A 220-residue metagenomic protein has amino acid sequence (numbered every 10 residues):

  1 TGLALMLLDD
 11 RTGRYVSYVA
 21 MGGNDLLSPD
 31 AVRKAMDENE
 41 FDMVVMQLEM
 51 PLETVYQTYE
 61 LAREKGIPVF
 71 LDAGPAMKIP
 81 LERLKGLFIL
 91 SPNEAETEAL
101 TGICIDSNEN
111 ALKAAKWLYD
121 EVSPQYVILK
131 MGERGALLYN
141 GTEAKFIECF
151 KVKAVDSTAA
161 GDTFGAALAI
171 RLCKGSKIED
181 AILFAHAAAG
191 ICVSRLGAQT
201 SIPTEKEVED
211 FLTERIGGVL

Functional and structural regions predicted by a protein language model:
T1, D72-G74, I128-M131: Beta-strand->loop->alpha-helix junctions that form or flank phosphate-binding loops in nucleotide-handling enzymes
T1-M43, V208-L220: Conserved N-terminal subdomain of the carbohydrate kinase-like
Y18, L100-G102, C192, F211: Residues that scaffold the ATP/ADP-binding catalytic core of kinase and kinase-like folds
A20-N24, A73-A76, A95-T97, F150-K153: Short, acidic/turn-prone active-site loops that include or flank metal/cofactor- and phosphate-binding residues
E38, L61-K65, D120-V122: Alpha-helix C-cap/termination motif
M43-K116, R134-A136: Conserved beta-alpha-beta core of the PfkB/ribokinase-like small-molecule kinase fold
K78-R83, N108-L220: Conserved phosphate-binding/catalytic region of the ribokinase-like
